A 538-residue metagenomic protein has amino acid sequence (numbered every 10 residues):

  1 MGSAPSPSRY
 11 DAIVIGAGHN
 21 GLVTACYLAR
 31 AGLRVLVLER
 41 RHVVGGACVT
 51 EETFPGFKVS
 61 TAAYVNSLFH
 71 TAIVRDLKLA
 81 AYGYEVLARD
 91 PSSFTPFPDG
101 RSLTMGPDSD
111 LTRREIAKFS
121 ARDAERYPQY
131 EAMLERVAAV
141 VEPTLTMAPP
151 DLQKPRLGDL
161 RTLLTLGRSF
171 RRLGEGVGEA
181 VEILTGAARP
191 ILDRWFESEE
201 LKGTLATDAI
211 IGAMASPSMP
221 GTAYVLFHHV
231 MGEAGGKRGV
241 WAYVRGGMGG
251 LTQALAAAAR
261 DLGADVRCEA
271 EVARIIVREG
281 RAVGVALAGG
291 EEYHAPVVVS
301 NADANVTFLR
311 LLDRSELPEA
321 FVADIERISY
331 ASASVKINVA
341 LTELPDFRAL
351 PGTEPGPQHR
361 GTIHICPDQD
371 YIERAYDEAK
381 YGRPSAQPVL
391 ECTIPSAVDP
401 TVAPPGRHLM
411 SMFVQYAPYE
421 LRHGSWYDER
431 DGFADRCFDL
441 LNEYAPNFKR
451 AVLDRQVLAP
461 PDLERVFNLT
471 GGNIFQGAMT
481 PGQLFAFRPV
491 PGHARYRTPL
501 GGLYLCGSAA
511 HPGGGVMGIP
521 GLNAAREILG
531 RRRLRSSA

Functional and structural regions predicted by a protein language model:
M1-A12, R30-A31, L484-A486, V490-P491 (+2 more regions): Extreme N-terminal leader/targeting segments of oxidoreductases
M1-V43, A47-C48, I116-A117, R122 (+3 more regions): Structural core of flavin- and non-heme-iron oxidoreductases, emphasizing the beta-strand/alpha-helix scaffold
P5-Q153: N-terminal glycine-rich phosphate/pyrophosphate-binding loop and immediately adjacent elements
A63, S508-L529: A conserved FAD-binding loop/helix module that cradles the flavin
Q129-R161, P388-A486: Helix-rich C-terminal "cap"/substrate-channel and partner-interaction subdomain that packs against the flavin-binding
E135-L262, L469-Q483: Active-site/ligand-binding neighborhood in enzyme catalytic cores
S198, K202-S218, Y376, G382-P395 (+1 more regions): A glycine-rich dinucleotide-binding beta-alpha-beta segment and adjacent secondary-structure elements that constitute
W241-R245, A264, E271-A403: Mid-domain catalytic core of redox enzymes that form a hydrophobic substrate pocket/lid adjacent to a catalytic redox
